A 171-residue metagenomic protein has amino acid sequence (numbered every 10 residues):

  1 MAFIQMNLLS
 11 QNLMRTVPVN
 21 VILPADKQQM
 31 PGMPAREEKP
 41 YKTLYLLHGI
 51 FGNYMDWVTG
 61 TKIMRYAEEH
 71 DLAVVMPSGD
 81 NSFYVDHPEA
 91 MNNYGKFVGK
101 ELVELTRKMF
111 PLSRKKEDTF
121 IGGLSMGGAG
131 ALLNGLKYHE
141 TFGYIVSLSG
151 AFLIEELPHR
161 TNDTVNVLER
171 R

Functional and structural regions predicted by a protein language model:
M1-R171: Non-catalytic cap/lid and distal C-terminal segments of serine-dependent acyl enzymes
